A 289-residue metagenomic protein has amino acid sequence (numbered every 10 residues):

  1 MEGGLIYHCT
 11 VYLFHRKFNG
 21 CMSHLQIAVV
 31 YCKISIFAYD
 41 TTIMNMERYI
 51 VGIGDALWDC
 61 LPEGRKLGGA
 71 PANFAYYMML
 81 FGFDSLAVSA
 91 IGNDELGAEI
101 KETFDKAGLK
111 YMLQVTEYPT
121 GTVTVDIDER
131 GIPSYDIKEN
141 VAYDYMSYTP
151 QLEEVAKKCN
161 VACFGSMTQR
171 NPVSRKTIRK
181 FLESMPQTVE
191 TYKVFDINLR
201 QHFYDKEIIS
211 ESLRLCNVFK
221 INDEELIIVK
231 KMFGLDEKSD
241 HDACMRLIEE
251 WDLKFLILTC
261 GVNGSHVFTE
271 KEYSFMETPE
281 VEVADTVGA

Functional and structural regions predicted by a protein language model:
I6-C9: Short, intrinsically disordered low-complexity segments enriched in Ser/Thr with adjacent Pro
S35-Y39, M44-R48, E237-A289: Conserved phosphate-binding/catalytic region of the ribokinase-like
I36-K110, V123, E282-A284: Glycine-rich phosphate/adenosyl-contacting loop at the front of the ribokinase-like
D84, Y192, V218, K254-F255: Proline-centered loop/turn at the N-terminus of a beta-strand
D84-S166, M185-E190: Conserved N-terminal subdomain of the carbohydrate kinase-like
E154-V155, S212, E249: Structural alpha-helical scaffold elements that stabilize or flank donor/cofactor-binding regions in carbohydrate
V161, S166-R246, S265: Conserved beta-alpha-beta core of the PfkB/ribokinase-like small-molecule kinase fold
